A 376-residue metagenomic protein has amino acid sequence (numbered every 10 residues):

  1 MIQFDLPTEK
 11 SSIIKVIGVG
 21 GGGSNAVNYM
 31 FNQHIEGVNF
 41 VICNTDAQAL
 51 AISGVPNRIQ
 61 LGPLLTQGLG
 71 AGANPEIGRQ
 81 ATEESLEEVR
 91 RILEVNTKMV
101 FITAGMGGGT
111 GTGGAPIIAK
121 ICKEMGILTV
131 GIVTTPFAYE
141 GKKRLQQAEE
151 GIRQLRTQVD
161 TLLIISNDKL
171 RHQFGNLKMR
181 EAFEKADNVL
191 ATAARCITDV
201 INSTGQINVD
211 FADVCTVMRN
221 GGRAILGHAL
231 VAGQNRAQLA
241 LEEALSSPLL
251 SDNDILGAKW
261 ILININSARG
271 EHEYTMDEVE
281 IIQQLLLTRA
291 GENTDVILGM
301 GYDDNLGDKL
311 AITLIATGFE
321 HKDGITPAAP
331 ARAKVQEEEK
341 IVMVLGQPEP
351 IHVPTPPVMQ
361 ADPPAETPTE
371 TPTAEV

Functional and structural regions predicted by a protein language model:
M1-V376: Tubulin/FtsZ superfamily GTPase core signature
